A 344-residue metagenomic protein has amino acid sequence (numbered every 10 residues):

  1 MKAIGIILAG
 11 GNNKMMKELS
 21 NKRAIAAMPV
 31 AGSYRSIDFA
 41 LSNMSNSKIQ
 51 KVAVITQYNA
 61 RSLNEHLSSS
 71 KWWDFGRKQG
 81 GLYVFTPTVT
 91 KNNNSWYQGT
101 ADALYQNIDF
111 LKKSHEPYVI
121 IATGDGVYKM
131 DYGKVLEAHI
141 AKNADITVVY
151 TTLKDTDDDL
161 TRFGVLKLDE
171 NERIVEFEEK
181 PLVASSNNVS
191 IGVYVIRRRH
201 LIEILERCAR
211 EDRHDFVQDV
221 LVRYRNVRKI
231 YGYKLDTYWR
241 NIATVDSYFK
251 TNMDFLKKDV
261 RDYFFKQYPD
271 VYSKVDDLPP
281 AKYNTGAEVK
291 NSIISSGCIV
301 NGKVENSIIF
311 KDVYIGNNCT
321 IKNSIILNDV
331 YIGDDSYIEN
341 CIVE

Functional and structural regions predicted by a protein language model:
M1-F255: Unchanged
M1-I6, R199, R207-E344: Left-handed beta-helix
